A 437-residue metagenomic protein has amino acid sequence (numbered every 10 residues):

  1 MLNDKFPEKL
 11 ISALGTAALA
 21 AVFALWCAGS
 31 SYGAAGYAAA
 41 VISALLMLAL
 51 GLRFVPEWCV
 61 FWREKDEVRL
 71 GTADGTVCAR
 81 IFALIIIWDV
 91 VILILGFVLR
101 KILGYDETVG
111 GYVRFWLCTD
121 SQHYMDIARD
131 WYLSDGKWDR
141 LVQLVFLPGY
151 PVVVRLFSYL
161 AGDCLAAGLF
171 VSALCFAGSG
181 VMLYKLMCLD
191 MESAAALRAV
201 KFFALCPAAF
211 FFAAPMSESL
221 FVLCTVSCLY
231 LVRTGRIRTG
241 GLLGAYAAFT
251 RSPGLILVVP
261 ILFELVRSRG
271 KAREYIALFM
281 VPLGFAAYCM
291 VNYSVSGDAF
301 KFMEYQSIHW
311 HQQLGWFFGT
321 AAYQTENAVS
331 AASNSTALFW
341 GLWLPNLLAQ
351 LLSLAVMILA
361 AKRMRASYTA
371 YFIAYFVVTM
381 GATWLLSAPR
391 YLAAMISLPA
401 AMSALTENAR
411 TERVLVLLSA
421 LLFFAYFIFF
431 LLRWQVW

Functional and structural regions predicted by a protein language model:
N3-G104, R273, A277: Start-transfer (signal-anchor) and selected internal transmembrane alpha helices of multi-pass inner/ER membrane
W88-G104, W116, Y246-A247, V258-R267 (+3 more regions): Membrane-lumen/periplasm interface segments of specific transmembrane helices in polyprenyl phosphate-linked
F115-L133, D139-G162, T320-Y323, T379: Short hydrophobic/aromatic helix or loop-helix immediately within or flanking a transmembrane segment in polytopic
L141-L144, P148, V152, L160-V181 (+1 more regions): Loop-to-helix entry region of an early transmembrane alpha helix in multi-pass inner-membrane enzymes
V154-L156, F170-D190, L352-L359: Transmembrane-helix motifs of polytopic, lipid-linked glycan transferases
D163-A167, L183-L205, T239, M364-A370: Transmembrane-helix signature of polytopic, membrane-embedded enzymes that assemble or transfer cell-envelope glycans
V171-C175, L189-A194, R198-V232, A247-L257 (+1 more regions): Multi-pass, polyprenyl lipid-linked donor-dependent membrane glycosyltransferases
L278-P282, N408-V436: Signature aromatic-anchored transmembrane alpha helix within multi-pass, membrane-resident enzymes that catalyze glycan
